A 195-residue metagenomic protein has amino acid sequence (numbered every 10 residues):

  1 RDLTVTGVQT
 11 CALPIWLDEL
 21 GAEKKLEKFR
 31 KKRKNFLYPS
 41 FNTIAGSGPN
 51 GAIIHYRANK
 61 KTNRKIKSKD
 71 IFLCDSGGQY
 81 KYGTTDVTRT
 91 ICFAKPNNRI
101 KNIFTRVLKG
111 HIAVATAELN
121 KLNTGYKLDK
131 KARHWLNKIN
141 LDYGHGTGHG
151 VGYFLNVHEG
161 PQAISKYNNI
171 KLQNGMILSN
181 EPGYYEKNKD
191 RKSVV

Functional and structural regions predicted by a protein language model:
R1-C11, V194: Single conserved hydrophobic/aromatic residue that forms the stacking wall/gate of nucleotide- or nucleobase-binding
R1-L3, R33-K34, T62, N168: Short, flexible, glycine/charge-rich loop motifs used to bind or transfer phosphoryl groups or to couple energy/partner
V8, A12-I139, G144-G146, F154-N156: Hydrophobic, small-residue-rich alpha-helical packing segments that form membrane-like cores
A52-K81, E159-V195: Acidic/histidine-enriched ion/cofactor-binding microenvironments in catalytic or ligand-binding pockets
